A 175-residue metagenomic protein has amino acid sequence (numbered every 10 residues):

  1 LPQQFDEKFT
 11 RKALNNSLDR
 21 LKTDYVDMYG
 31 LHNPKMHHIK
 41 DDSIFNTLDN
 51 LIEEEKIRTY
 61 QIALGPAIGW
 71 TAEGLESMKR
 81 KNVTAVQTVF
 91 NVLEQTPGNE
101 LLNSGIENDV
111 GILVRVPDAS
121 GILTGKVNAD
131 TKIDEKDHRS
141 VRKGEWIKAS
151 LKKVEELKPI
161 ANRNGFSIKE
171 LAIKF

Functional and structural regions predicted by a protein language model:
L1, Y25, D134-E135: Short, basic/glycine-rich phosphate-binding loops at helix/coil junctions that contact nucleotide phosphates
Q4-F5, K35: Hinge/beta->alpha junction and helix N-cap segments in small-molecule ligand-binding domains
F5-L21, S43, A67-S77: Short, acidic/polar
A13, Y29, K174-F175: Generic alpha-helical secondary-structure signal
N16-H37: Active-site groove signature of glycoside hydrolases
P34-F175: Beta/alpha (TIM)-barrel catalytic core signal, keyed to glycine-rich beta->alpha loops juxtaposed to Asp/Glu that bind
